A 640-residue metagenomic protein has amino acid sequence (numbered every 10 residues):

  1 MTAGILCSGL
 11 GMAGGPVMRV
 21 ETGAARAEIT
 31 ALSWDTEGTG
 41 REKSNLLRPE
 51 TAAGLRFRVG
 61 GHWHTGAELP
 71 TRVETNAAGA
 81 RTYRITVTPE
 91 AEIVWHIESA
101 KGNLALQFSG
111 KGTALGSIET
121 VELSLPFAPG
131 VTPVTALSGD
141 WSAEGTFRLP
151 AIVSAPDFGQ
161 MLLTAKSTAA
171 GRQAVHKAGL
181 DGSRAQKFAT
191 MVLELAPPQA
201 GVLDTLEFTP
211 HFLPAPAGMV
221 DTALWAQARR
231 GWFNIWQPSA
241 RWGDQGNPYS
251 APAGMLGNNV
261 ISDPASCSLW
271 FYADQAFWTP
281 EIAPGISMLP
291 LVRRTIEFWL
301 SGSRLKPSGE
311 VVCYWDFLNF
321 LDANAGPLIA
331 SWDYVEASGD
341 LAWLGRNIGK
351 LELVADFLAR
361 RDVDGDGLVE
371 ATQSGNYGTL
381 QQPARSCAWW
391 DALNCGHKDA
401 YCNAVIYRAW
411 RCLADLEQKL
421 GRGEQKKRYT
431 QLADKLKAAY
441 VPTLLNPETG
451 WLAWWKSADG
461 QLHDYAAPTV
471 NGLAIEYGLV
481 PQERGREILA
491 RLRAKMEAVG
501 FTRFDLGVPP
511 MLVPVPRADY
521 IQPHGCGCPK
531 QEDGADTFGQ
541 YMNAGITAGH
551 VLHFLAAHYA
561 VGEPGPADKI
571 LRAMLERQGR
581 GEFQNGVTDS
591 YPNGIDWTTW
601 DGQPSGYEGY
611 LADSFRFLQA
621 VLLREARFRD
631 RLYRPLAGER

Functional and structural regions predicted by a protein language model:
M1-S8: Bacterial N-terminal signal peptides
G15-R84, G130, S138, E144: Acidic-aromatic substrate-binding/catalytic surfaces of carbohydrate-active enzymes
R58-L115, A174-M191: Extended, loop-rich substrate-binding clefts of extracytoplasmic carbohydrate-active enzymes
I93, S99-K177: Polysaccharide-binding surfaces and accessory modules of carbohydrate-active proteins
S124-P126, V153-T222: Beta-strand-rich recognition/accessory modules
G218-G345, E352, A466-E476, P529-R572 (+2 more regions): Substrate-binding groove/exosite segments of carbohydrate-active enzymes
A223-G246, W270-Y272, I282-W299, R304-K306 (+4 more regions): Active-site acid/base region of carbohydrate-active enzymes
Y272-F277, P290, G349, D356 (+7 more regions): Active-site core of glycosidic bond-cleaving carbohydrate-active enzymes
